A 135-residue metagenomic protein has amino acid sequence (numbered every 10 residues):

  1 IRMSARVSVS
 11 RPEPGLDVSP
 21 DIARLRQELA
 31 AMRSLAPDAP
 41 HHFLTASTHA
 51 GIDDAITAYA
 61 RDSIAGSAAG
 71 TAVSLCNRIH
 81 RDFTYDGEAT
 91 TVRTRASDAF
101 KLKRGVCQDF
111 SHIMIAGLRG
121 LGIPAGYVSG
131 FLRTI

Functional and structural regions predicted by a protein language model:
I1-R11: Short, hydrophobic/aromatic-enriched beta-strand segments in well-ordered soluble domains
M3, I64-I135: Active-site neighborhood of thiol-dependent amide/isopeptide-bond enzymes
R11-H80, D86, T94-K101: Acidic low-complexity segments
